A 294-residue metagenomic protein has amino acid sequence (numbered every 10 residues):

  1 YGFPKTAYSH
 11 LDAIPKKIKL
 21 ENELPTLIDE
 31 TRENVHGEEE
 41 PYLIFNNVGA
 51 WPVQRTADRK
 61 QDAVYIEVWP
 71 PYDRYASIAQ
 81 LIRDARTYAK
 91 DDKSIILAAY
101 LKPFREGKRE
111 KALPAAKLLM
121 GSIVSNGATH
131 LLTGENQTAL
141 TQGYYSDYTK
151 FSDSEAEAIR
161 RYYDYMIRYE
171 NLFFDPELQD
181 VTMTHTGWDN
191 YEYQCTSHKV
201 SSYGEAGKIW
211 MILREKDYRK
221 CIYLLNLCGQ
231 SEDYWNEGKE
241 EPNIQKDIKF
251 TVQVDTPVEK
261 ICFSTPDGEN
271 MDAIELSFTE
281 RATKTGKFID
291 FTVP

Functional and structural regions predicted by a protein language model:
Y1-S202, L213-R214, E275, F288: Glycan-processing catalytic domains of CAZymes
R32, H36-G37, K249, T256 (+2 more regions): Secondary-structure boundary/capping motif
G49, P70, L101, N136 (+5 more regions): A broadly conserved detector of short glycine/acidic/proline-rich loop/turn motifs that flank catalytic sites and bind
C195-T256: Carbohydrate-binding surface patches
Y203-I212, N270-T283: Short small/polar-residue motifs
Q245-A273: Solvent-exposed beta-hairpin/edge-strand motifs
T279-P294: C-terminal beta-strand-rich structural cap/linker in extracellular carbohydrate-active enzymes
